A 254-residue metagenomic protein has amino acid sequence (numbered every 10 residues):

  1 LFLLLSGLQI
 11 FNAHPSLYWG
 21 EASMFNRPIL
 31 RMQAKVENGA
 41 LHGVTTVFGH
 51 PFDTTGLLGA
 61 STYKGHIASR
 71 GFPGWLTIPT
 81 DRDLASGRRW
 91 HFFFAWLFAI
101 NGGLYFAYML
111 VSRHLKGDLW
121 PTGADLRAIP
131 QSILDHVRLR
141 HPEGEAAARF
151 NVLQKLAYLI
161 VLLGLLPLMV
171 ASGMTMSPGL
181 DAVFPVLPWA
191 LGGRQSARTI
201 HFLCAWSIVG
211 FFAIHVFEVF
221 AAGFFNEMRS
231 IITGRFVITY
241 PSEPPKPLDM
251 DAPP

Functional and structural regions predicted by a protein language model:
L1-P254: Membrane-embedded alpha-helical bundles that constitute the cytochrome b-like, heme-associated redox core of multi-pass
